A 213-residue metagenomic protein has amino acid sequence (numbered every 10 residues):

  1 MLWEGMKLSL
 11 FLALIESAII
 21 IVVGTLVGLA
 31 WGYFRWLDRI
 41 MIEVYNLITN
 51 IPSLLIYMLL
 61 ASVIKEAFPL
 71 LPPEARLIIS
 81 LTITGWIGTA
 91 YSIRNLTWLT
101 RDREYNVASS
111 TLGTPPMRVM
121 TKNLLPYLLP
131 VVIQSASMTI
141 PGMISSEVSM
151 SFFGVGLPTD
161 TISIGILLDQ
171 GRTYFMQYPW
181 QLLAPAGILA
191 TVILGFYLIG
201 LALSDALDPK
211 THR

Functional and structural regions predicted by a protein language model:
M1-A30, V192: Transmembrane alpha-helix signature in integral membrane proteins
W3-E16, Y45-T49, W98, M117-Q134 (+2 more regions): Alpha-helical transmembrane segments of multi-pass membrane proteins
S17, L70-T121, V131-I140: Membrane-cytosol interface at the C-terminal ends of specific transmembrane alpha-helices in multi-pass membrane
I20, Y57-V63, L77, I164-G200: Hydrophobic alpha-helical transmembrane segments of polytopic membrane proteins
V23, G32-Y33, L37-Y91, N95-L96: Generic hydrophobic transmembrane alpha-helix motif, especially the helices
T25, L29, R39, E43 (+4 more regions): Membrane-spanning helices that line or support transport/gating and their immediate boundary helices in channels
M58-L59, V63, I78, G85 (+1 more regions): Non-cytoplasmic
K65-P73, T84, P130-I133, S137 (+1 more regions): C-terminal transmembrane helix and the adjacent membrane-cytosol boundary/short C-terminal tail of inner/organellar
